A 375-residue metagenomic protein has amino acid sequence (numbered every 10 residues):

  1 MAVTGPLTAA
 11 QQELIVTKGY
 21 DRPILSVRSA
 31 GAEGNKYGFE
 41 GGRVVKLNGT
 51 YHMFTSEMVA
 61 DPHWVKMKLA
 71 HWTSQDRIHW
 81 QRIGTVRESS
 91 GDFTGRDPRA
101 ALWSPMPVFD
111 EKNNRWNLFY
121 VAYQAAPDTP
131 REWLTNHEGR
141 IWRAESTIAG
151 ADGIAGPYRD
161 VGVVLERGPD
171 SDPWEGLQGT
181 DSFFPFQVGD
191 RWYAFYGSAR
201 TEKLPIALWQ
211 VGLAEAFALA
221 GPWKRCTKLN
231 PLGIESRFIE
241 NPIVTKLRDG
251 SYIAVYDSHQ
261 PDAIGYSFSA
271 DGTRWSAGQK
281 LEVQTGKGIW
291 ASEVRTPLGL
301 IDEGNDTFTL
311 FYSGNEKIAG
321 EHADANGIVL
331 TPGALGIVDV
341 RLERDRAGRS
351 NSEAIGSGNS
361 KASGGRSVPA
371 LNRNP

Functional and structural regions predicted by a protein language model:
A2-A100, F109-D181, F186-E240, K246-S292 (+1 more regions): Beta-rich carbohydrate-recognition and catalytic domains
T296-G299: Short glycine-rich, acidic/polar surface loops and turns
